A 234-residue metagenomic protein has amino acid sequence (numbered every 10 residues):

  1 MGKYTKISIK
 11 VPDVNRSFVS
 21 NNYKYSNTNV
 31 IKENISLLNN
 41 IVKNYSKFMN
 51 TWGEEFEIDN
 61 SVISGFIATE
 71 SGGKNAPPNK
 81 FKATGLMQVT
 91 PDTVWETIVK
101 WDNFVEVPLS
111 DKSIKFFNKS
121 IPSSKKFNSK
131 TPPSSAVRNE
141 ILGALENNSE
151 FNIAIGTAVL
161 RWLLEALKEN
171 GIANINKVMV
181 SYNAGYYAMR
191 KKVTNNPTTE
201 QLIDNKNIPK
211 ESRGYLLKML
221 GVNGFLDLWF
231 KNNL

Functional and structural regions predicted by a protein language model:
M1-S26, L37-N40, E54, E96-L234: Non-catalytic cell-wall polysaccharide-engagement segments
E33-I35, K47-F48: A short, structure-level motif marking secondary-structure boundaries and short turns
N34-L37, N60: N-terminal low-complexity, intrinsically disordered targeting/assembly segments enriched in small/polar residues
N44-E54: Amphipathic, Lys/Arg- and hydrophobic-enriched alpha-helical face
Y45, D59, N152: Hydrophobic (often cysteine-bearing) scaffold residues that line and stabilize catalytic clefts of nucleotide/cofactor
Y45, V62-I63, Y215: Hydrophobic side chains within well-formed alpha-helices
E57-K74, L86-T97, G156-A158, V178-N183: Short, functionally critical alpha-helical segments immediately adjacent to catalytic or ligand/cofactor-binding
P78-G85: Acidic (E/D-rich), amphipathic helical modules within compact regulatory domains
